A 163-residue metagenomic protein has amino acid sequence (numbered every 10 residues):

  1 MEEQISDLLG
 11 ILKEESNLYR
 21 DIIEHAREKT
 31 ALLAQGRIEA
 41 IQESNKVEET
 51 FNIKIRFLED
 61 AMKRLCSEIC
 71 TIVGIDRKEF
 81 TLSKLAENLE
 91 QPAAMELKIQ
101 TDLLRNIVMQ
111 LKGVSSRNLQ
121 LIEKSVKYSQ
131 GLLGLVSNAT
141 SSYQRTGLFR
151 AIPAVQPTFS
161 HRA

Functional and structural regions predicted by a protein language model:
M1-K84: Extended, charge-rich alpha-helical scaffolding segments
F80-A163: Short terminal interaction segments
